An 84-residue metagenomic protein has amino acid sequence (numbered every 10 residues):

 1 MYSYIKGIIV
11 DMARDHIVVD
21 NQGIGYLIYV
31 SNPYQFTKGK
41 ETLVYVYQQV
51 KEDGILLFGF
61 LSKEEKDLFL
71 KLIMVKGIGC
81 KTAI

Functional and structural regions predicted by a protein language model:
Y2-I84: Long, highly charged, low-complexity intrinsically disordered interaction regions that mediate electrostatic DNA/RNA
